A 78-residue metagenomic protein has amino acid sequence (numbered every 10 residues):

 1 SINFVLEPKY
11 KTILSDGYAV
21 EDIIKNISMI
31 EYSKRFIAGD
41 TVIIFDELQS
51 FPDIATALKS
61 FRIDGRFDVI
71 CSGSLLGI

Functional and structural regions predicted by a protein language model:
S1-I78: Phosphate-binding site recognition
